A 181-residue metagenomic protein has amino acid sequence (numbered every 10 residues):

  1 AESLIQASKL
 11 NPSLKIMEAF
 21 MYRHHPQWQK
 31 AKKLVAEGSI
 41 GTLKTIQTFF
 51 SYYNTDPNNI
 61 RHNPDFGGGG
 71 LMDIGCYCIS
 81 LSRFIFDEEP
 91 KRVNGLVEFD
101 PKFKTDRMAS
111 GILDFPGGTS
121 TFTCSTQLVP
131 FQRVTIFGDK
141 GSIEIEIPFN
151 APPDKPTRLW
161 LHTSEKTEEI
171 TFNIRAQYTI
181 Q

Functional and structural regions predicted by a protein language model:
A1-K15: Rossmann-fold NAD(P)-binding glycine/threonine-rich loop
N11-K15, P116-G118, S164-T167: Short, surface-exposed connector motifs at secondary-structure boundaries
L14, Y22-P101: Predominantly a Rossmann-like dinucleotide-binding segment in NAD(P)-dependent oxidoreductases
R23, L128, Q177: Glycine-/small-residue-rich active-site loops that bind phosphorylated ligands and cofactors
W28-K30, T55-R61, K104-R107, V134 (+2 more regions): Short aromatic-enriched loop/helix-cap "lid" or pocket-rim segments at secondary-structure transitions that line
S80-P152: Contiguous beta-strand/loop segments that form the cofactor/metal-binding neighborhood of enzyme cores
T135-Q181: C-terminal glycine/acidic-rich active-site capping loop/insertion
